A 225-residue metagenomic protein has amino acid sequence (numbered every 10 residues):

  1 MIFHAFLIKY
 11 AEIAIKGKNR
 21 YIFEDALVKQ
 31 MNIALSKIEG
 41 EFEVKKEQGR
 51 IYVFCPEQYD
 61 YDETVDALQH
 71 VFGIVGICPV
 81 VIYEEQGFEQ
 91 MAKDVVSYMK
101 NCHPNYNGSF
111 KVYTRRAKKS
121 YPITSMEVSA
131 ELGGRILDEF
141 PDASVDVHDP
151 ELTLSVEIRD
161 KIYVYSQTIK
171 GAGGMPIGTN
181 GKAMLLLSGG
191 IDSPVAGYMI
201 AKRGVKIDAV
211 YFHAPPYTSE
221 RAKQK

Functional and structural regions predicted by a protein language model:
M1-M184, P194-Q224: RNA-binding accessory domains that recognize and position tRNA/RNA substrates
G190: Conserved G/P- and acidic residue-centered "switch" motifs that form tight phosphate/ATP-binding loops in soluble
